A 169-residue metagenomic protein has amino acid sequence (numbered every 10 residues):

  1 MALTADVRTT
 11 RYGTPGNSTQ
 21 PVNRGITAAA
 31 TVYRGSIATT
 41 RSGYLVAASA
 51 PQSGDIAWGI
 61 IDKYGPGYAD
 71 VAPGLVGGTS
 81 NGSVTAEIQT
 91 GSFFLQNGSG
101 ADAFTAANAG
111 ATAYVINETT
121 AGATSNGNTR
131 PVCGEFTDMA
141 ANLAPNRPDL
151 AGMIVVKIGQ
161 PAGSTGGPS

Functional and structural regions predicted by a protein language model:
M1-S169: Surface-exposed, low-hydrophobicity beta-strand/loop segments enriched in small/polar/acidic residues
